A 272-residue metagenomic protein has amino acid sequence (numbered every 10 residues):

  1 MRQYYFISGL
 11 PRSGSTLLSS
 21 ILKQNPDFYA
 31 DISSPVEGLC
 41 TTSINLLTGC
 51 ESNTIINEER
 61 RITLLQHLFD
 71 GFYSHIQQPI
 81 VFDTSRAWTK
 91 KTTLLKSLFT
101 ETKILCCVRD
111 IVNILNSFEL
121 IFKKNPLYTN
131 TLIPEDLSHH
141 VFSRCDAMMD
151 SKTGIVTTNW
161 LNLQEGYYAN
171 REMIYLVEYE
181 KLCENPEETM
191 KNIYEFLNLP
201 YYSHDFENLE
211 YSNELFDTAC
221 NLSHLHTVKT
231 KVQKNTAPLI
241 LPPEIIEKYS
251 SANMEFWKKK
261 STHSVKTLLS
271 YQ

Functional and structural regions predicted by a protein language model:
M1-L68, H75, K123, F216 (+1 more regions): PAPS-dependent sulfotransferase catalytic core
M1-Y5, M149-K152, W160, Y167-Y168 (+1 more regions): PAPS-dependent sulfotransferases, especially Golgi type II membrane carbohydrate sulfotransferases
I7-G9, V81-T84, C106-V108, L176-E178: Short beta-strand segments
G14-F28, L98-F99, L176-Y201: PAPS/PAP-binding and catalytic site of the sulfotransferase fold
T16-S19, E37-C40, T89-T92, V112-S117 (+2 more regions): Short catalytic/ligand-binding loop motif for oxyanion handling, primarily in non-cytosolic enzymes, centered on
E59-S74, N116-F196: PAPS-dependent sulfotransferase catalytic domain
L68-L94: Glycine-rich phosphate-binding loop used to anchor ATP phosphates in small-molecule kinases, encompassing both
T84, L95-I121: Conserved phosphate-donor/acceptor-positioning beta-strand/loop module used by diverse small-molecule
